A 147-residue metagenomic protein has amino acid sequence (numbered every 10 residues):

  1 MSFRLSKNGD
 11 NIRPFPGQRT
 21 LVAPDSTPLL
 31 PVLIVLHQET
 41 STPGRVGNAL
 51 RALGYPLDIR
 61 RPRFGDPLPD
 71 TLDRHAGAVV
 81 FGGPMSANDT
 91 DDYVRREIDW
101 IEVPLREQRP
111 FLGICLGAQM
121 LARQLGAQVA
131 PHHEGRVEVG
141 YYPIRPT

Functional and structural regions predicted by a protein language model:
M1-T20, L50, P110, C115-M120 (+2 more regions): Intrinsic structural disorder
F3-K7, R13-F15, R19-D92, R96-E107: N-terminal beta1-alpha1 cap of cysteine-dependent amidohydrolase-like domains
H75-A76, F81-P146: Cysteine-nucleophile active-site neighborhood
